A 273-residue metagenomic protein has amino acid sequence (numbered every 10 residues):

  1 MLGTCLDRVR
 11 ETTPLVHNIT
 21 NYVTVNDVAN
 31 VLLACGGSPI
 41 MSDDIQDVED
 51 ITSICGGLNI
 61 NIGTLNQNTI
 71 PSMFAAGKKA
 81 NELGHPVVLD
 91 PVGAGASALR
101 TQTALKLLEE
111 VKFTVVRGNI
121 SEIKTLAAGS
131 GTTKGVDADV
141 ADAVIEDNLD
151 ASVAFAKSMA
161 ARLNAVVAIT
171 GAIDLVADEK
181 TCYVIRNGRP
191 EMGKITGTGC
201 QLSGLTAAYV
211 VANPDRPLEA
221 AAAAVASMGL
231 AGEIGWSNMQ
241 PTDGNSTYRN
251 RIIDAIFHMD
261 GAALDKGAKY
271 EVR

Functional and structural regions predicted by a protein language model:
M1-M41: Glycine-rich phosphate/adenosyl-contacting loop at the front of the ribokinase-like
V31-G84, L89: Active-site cofactor/substrate anionic-group-binding motifs, chiefly glycine- and Lys/Arg-rich phosphate-binding loops
T69-G118: Glycine/small-residue-rich loop that forms an oxyanion/phosphate-binding "nest" at active or ligand-binding sites
T101-C182: Conserved phosphate/ATP/ADP-binding segment of small-molecule kinases
I185-T196: Short pre-catalytic strand/loop immediately N-terminal to key active-site residues, enriched for Gly-Thr
T196, L205-Y248: Conserved post-catalytic alpha-helical subdomain immediately downstream of the catalytic base and nucleotide-binding
L230-R273: Charged C-terminal helix
